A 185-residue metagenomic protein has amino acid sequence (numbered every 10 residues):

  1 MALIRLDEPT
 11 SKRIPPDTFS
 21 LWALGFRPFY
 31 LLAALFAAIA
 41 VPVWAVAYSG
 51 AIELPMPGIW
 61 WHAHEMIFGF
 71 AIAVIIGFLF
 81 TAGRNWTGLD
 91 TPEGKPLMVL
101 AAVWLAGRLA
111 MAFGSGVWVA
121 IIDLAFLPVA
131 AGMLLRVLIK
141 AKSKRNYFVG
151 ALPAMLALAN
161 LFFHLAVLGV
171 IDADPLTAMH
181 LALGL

Functional and structural regions predicted by a protein language model:
M1-L185: Hydrophobic alpha-helical transmembrane segments of multi-pass integral membrane proteins
